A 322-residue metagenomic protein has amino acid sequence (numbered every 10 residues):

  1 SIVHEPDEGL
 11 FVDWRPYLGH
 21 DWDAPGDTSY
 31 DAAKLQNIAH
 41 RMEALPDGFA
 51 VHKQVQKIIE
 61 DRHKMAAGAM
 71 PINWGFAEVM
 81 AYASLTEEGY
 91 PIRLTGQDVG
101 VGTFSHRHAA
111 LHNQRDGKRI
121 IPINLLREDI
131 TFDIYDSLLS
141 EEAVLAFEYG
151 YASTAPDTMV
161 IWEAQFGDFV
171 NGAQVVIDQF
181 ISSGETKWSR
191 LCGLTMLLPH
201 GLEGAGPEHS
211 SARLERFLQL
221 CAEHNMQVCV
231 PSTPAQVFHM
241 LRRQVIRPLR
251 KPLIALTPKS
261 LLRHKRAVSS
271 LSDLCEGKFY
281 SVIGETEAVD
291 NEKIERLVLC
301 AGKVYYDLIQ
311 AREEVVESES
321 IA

Functional and structural regions predicted by a protein language model:
S1-V230, P234-A322: Flexible, glycine-rich loop/tail regions that form catalytic "lids" or insertion modules at the edges of active sites
